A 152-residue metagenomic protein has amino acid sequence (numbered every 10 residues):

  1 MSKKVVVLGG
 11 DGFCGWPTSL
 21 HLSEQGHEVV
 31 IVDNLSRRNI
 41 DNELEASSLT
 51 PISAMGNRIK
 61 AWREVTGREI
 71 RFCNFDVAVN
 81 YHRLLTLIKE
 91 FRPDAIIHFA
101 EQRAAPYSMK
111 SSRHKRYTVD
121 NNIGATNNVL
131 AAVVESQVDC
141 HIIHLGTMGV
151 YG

Functional and structural regions predicted by a protein language model:
M1-G152: N-terminal Rossmann-like NAD(P)+-binding domain of SDR-like oxidoreductases, especially those catalyzing
